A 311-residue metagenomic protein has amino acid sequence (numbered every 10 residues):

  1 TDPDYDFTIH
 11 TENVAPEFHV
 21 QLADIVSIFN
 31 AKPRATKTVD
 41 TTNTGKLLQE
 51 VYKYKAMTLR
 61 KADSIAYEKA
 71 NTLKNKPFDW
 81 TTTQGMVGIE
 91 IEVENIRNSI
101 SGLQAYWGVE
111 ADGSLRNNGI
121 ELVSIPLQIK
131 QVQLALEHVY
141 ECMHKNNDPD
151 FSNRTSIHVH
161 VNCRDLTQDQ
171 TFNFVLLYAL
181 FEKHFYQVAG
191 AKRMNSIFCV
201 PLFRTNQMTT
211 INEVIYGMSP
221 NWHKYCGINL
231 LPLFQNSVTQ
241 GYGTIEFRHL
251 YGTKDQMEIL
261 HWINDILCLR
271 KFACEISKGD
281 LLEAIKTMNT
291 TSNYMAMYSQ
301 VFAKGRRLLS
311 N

Functional and structural regions predicted by a protein language model:
N13: Residues that form ligand- and interface-recognition hot spots within folded domains
P16, V20, V26, N30 (+2 more regions): C-terminal accessory/tail domains of diverse enzymes
